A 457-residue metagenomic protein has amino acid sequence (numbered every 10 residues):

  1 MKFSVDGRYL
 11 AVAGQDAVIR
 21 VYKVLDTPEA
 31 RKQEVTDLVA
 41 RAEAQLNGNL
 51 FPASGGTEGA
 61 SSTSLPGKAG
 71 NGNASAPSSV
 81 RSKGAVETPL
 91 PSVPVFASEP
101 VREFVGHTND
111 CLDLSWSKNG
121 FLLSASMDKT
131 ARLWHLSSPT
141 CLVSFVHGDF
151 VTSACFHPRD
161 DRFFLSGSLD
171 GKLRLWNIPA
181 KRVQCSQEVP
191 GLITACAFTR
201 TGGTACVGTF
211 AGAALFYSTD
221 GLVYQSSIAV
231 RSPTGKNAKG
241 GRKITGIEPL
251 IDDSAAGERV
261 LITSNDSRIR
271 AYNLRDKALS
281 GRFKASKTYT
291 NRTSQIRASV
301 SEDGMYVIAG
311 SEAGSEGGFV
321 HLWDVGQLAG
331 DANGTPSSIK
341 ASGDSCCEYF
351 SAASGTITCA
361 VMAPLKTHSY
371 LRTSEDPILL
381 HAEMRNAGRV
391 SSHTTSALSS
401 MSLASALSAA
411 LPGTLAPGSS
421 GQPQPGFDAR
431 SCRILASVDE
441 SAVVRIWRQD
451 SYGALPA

Functional and structural regions predicted by a protein language model:
M1-K2, N109-S115, S144, D149-H157 (+5 more regions): Canonical WD40 repeat/beta-propeller blade segments in eukaryotic WD-repeat proteins
R8-A11, G120-L123, R132-L133, C141-S144 (+10 more regions): Structural hallmark of WD40 beta-propellers
A13-D16, A125-D128, F150, S166-D170 (+4 more regions): Conserved strand-to-loop turn within each blade of WD40 beta-propeller repeats
G14-E87, P94: Beta-propeller domains
I19-L25, Q33, A125, A131-H135 (+7 more regions): WD40-repeat beta-propellers
K23-T36, S218-Q225, N273-S280, D324-S338 (+1 more regions): Short loop/turn segments immediately following beta-strands, especially the blade-tip and inter-blade linker loops
R31-L38, S92-V95, P100-G106, C141-H147 (+9 more regions): Short C-terminal beta-strands that terminate individual repeats in beta-propeller domains, predominantly WD40 blades
E43-S75, S79, R231-G240, K284-S286 (+3 more regions): Terminal intrinsically disordered, low-complexity extensions flanking WD-repeat/beta-propeller proteins
